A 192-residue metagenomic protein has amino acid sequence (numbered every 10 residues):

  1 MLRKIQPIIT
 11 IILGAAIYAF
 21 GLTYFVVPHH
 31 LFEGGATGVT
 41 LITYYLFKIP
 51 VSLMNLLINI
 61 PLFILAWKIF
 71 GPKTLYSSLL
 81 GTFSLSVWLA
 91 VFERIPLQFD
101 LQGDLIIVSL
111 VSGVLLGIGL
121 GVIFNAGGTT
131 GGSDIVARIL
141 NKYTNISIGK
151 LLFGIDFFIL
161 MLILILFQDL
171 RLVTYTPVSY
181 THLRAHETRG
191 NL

Functional and structural regions predicted by a protein language model:
F20, I42, F63-L65, V87 (+3 more regions): Alpha-helical transmembrane segments of multipass membrane proteins
L31-A36, N125-V136: Juxtamembrane/interfacial segments flanking transmembrane helices
L31-T40, R94-L101: Membrane-interface helix termini and inter-helical loops of multi-pass transporters
G38-Y45, D134-K142: Short amphipathic alpha-helical coupling elements at transmembrane boundaries
L46-L56, V108-L110: Structural signature of hydrophobic alpha-helical transmembrane segments
L62-K73, A126, R138: C-terminal ends of transmembrane helices
F83, V87-V91, I106-A126, S147-I148: Mid-bilayer segments of alpha-helical transmembrane spans in multi-pass integral membrane proteins that mediate
T181-T188: Conserved small/polar residues in nucleotide/adenosyl-binding loops
